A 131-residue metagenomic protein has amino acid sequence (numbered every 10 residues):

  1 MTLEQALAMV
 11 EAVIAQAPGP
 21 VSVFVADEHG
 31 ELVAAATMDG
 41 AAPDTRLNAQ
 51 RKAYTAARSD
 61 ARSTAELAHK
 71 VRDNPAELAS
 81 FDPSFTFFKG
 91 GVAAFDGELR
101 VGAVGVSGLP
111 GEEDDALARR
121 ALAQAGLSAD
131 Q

Functional and structural regions predicted by a protein language model:
M1-Q131: Flexible, solvent-exposed loop/hinge segments and secondary-structure transition points
